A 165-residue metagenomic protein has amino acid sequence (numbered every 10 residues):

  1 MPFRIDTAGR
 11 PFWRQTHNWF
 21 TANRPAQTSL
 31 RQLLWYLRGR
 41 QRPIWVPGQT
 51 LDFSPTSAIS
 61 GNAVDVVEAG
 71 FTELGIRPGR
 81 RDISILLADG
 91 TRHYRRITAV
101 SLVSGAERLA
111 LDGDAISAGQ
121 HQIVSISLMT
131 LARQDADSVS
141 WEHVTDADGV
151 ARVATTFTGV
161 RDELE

Functional and structural regions predicted by a protein language model:
M1-E165: Extracellular/virion structural assembly segments
